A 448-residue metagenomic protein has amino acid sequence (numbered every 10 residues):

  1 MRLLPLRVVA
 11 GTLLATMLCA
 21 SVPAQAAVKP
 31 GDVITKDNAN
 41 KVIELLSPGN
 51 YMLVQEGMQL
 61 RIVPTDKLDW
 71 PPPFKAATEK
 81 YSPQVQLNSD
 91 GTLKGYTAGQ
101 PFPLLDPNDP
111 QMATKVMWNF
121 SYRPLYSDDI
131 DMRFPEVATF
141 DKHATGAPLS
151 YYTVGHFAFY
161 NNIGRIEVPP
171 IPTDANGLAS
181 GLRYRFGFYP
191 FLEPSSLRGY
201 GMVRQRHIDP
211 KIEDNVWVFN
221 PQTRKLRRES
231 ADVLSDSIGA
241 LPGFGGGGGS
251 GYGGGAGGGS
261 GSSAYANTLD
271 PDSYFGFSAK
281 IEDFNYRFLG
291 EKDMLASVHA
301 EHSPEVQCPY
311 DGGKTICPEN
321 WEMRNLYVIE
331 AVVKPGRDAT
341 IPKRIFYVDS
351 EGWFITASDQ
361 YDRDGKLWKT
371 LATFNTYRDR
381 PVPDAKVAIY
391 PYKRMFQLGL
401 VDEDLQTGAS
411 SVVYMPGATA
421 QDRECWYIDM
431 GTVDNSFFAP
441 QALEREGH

Functional and structural regions predicted by a protein language model:
M1-L6: N-terminal secretory signal peptides that target proteins for export/translocation
R7, S21-A26: Sec/Tat signal peptide C-region and signal peptidase I cleavage site
V9-A20: Bacterial N-terminal signal peptides
A26-L105, T223, L234-I316, P335 (+1 more regions): Non-transmembrane domains of secretory- and envelope-associated proteins
A27-N220: Solvent-exposed N-terminal domain segments of exported/luminal and surface proteins
A144, S150, G155-S180, G187-F188 (+3 more regions): Extended beta-strand-rich segments in extracellular/periplasmic secretory proteins, especially within noncatalytic
R198-G201, I212-E213, A339-K343, T356 (+1 more regions): Short, surface-exposed coil-to-beta transition loops
